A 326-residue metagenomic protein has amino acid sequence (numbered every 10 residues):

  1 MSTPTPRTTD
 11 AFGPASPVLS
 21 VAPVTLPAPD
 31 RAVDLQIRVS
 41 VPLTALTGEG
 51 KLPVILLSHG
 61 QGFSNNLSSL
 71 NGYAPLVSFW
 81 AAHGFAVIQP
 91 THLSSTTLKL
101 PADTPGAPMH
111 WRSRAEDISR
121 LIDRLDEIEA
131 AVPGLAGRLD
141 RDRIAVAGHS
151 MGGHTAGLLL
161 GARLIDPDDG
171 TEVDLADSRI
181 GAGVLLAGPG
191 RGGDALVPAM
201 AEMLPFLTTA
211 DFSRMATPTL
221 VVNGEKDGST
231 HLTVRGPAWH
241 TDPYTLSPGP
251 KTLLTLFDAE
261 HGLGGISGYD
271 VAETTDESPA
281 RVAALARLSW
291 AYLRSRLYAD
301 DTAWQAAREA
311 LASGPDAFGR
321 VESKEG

Functional and structural regions predicted by a protein language model:
S2-G50: N-terminal cap/lid segment of alpha/beta-hydrolase-fold proteins
E49-G60: Short beta-strand element of the alpha/beta-hydrolase
L67-P90: Short amphipathic alpha-helix adjacent to the substrate-entry channel of hydrolases
G106-R141: Alpha/beta-hydrolase active-site loop
D126, G153-D166: Short glycine-enriched nucleophile-adjacent loop and the immediately C-terminal alpha-helix near the catalytic center
V146-G148: Short beta-strand immediately N-terminal to the catalytic nucleophile in serine-hydrolase-like folds
G170-T255: The feature captures the conserved acid-bearing segment of alpha/beta-hydrolase catalytic domains
G249, F257-H261, G265-G326: Alpha/beta-hydrolase-fold serine-hydrolase catalytic core, especially in secreted/extracellular enzymes
